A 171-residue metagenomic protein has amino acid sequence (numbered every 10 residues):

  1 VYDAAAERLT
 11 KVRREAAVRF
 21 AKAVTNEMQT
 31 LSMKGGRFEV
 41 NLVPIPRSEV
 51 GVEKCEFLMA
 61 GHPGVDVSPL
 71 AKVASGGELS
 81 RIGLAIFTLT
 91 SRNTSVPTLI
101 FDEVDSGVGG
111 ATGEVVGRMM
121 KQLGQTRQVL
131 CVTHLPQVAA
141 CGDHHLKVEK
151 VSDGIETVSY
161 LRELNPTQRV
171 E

Functional and structural regions predicted by a protein language model:
V1-P46: Charged, surface-exposed helical/loop "interaction arms" that form contiguous linear patches used for dimerization
V18, S106-E114: Conserved D-loop-proximal element of ABC-family nucleotide-binding domains
Q29-L31, P46-V50, A71-A74, L89 (+4 more regions): Replace "in large, NTP-powered and nucleic-acid-processing enzymes" with "in large, NTP-powered factors and other
V40-P44, M59-P63, L84-T88, K150 (+1 more regions): Flexible glycine-/small-residue-rich
C55, A111-E171: C-terminal lobe/lid and adjacent interdomain/linker elements of RecA-like ASCE P-loop ATPase modules
F57, G61-G64, G77-L99, L123: GG-anchored amphipathic helix commonly corresponding to the ABC/SMC/Rad50 NBD signature/C-loop
D102-E103: Walker B catalytic acidic pair
